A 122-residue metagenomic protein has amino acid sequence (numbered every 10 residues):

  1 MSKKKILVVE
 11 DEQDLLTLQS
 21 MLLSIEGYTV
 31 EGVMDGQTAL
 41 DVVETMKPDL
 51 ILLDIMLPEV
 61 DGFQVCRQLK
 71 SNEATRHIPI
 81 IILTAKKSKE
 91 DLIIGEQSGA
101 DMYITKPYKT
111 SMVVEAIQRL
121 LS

Functional and structural regions predicted by a protein language model:
E10: Conserved acidic carboxylate
L16, P58, R76, S88 (+1 more regions): The feature encodes the CheY-like receiver
T17-I25, E115: Charged docking surfaces used in two-component/phosphorelay signaling
G27-M34, V42: Short hydrophobic/Thr-rich beta-strand motif most characteristic of the beta2 strand and flanking loop of CheY-like
D54, T84: Active-site residues of response regulator receiver
Y108-I117: C-terminal output helix
